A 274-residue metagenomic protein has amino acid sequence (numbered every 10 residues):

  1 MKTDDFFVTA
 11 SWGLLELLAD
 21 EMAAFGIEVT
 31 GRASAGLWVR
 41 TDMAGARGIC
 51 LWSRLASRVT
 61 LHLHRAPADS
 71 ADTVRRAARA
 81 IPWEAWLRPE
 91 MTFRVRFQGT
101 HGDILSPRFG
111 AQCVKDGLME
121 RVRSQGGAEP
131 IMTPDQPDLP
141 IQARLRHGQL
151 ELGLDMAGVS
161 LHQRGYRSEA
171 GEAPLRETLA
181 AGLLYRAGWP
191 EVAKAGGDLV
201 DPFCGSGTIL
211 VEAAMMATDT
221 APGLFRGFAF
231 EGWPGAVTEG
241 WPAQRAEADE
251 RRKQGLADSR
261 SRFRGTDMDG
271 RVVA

Functional and structural regions predicted by a protein language model:
K2-L139, L145: Non-catalytic nucleic-acid substrate-recognition regions in nucleic-acid-modifying enzymes
W12, S53, S57-L61, V159 (+5 more regions): Flexible, active-site-adjacent loop/turn segments at secondary-structure boundaries
G45, H101, Q149, G158 (+2 more regions): Short loop/turn segments at secondary-structure transitions that flank enzyme active sites
D103-A111, M132-Q136, S168, E172-E177 (+1 more regions): Short capping loops/turns at secondary-structure boundaries
F109, C113, G117, Q136-D138 (+4 more regions): Residues forming well-ordered secondary-structure scaffolds
M132-P137, I141-R164, C204: Catalytic cores of enzyme domains
L152-P190: SAM-dependent Rossmann-like transferase core, predominantly class I methyltransferases with a strong bias toward
L175-A274: Conserved S-adenosyl-L-methionine
